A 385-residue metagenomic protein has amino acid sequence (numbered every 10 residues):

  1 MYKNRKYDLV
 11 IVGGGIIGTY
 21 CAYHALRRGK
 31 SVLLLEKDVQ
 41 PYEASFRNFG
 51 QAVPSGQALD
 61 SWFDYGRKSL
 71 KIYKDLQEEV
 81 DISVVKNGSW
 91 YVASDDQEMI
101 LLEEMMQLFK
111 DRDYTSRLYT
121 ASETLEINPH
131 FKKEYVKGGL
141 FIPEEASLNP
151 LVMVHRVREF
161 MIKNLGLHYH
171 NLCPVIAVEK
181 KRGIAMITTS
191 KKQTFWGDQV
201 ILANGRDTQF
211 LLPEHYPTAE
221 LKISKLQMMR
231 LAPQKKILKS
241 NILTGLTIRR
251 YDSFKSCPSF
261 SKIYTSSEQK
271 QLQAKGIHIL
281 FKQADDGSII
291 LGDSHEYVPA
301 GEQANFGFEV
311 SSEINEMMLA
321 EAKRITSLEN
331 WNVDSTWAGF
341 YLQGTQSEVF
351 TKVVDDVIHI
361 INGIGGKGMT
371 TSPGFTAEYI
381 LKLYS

Functional and structural regions predicted by a protein language model:
Y2-G15: Beta1/beta-strand and adjacent pyrophosphate-binding region of the FAD-binding site in flavoprotein oxidoreductases
R27-F46: Glycine-rich FAD pyrophosphate-binding loop
F49-I127: Dinucleotide-binding Rossmann-like beta1-alpha1 core, especially the glycine-rich loop that anchors the ADP
D64-Y65, V92-L101, L140-E159, E309-I314 (+1 more regions): Short beta-strand to alpha-helix junction loop
D81-Y91, L125-L165, D356-V357, N362: Helix-loop-beta segment of a Rossmann-like dinucleotide-binding subdomain
F141-A185, T189-K191, F195-Q199: Helical element adjacent to the flavin cofactor pocket in flavoenzyme catalytic cores
V178-G183, Q193-Q283, A304: Flavin-dependent oxidoreductases
G276, D285-I290, E296-S385: C-terminal catalytic lobe of FAD-dependent flavoproteins
